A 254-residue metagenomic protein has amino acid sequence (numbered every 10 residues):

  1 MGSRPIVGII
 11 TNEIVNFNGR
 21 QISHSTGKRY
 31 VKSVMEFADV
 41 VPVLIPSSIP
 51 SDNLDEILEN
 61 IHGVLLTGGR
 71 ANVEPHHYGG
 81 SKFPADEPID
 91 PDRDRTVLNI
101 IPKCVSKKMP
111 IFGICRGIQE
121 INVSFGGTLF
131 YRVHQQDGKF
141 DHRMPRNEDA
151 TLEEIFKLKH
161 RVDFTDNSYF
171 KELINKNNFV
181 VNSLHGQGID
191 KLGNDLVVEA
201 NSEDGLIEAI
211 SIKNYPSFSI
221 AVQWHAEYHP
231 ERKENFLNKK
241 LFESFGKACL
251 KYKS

Functional and structural regions predicted by a protein language model:
M1-F112, V123, G127-F130, H134-L173 (+5 more regions): N-terminal beta1-alpha1 cap of cysteine-dependent amidohydrolase-like domains
C115: Conserved G/P- and acidic residue-centered "switch" motifs that form tight phosphate/ATP-binding loops in soluble
I118: The feature captures the ABC ATPase H-loop/switch
N177, Y215-S217: A short helix-to-beta-strand connector/capping loop
S183: Short, basic/aromatic recognition patches
I220-Q223: Active-site-proximal beta-strand elements of phosphoester/diester hydrolases
